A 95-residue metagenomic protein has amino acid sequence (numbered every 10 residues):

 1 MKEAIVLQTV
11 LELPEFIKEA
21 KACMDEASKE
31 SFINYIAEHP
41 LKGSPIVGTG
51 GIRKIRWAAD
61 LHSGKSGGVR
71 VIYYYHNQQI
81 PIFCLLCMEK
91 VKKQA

Functional and structural regions predicted by a protein language model:
M1-S63, Q78-Q79, Q94: Basic, Lys/Arg-enriched alpha-helical interface segments
K54-R56, Y73, L86: Short, conserved beta-strand segments within well-ordered enzyme catalytic domains that often line or immediately flank
S66-V71: Short, surface-exposed coil-to-beta transition loops
Y75-A95: Enriched for short, Lys/Arg-rich terminal
